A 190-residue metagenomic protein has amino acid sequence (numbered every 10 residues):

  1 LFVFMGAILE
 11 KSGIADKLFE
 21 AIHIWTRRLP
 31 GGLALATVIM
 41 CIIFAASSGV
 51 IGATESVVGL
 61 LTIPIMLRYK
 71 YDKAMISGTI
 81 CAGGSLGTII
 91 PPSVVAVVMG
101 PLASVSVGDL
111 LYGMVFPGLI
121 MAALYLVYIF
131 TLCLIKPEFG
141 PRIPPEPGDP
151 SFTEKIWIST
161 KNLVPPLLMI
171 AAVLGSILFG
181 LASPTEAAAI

Functional and structural regions predicted by a protein language model:
L1-I190: Alpha-helical transmembrane segments of multi-pass membrane transport proteins
